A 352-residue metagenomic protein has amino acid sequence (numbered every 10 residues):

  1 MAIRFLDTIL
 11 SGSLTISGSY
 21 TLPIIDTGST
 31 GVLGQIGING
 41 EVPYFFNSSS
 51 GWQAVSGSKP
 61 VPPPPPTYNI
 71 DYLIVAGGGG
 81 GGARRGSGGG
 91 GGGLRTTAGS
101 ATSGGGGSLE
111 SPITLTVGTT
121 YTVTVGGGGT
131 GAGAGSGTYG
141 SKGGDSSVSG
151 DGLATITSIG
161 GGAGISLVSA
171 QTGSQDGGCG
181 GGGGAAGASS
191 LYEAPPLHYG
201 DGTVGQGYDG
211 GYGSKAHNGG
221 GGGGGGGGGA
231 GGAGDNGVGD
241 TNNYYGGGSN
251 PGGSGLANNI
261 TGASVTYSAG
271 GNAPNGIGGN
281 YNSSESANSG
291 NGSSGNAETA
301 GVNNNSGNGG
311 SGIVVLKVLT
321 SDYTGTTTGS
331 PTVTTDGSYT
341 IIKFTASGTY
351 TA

Functional and structural regions predicted by a protein language model:
M1-T15: Short, intrinsically disordered N-terminal pre-domain segments
A2-I3, S50-A54: Tryptophan-centered short beta-strand motifs
I3-L6, T21-Q35, G247-N250, S321-T326: Short, solvent-exposed secondary-structure boundary motifs
R4, I36-N39, G160, L316: Charged/polar positions on well-ordered alpha helices
L6-I9, P60-P64: Tandem-repeat/low-complexity and Cys-motif detector
S11-G40, S56: Extracellular/surface-exposed low-complexity repeats and stalk/linker segments enriched in Gly/Pro and small polar
F46, G51, P62, Y68-A352: Low-complexity, glycine/proline-biased repetitive segments and flexible coils/loops
